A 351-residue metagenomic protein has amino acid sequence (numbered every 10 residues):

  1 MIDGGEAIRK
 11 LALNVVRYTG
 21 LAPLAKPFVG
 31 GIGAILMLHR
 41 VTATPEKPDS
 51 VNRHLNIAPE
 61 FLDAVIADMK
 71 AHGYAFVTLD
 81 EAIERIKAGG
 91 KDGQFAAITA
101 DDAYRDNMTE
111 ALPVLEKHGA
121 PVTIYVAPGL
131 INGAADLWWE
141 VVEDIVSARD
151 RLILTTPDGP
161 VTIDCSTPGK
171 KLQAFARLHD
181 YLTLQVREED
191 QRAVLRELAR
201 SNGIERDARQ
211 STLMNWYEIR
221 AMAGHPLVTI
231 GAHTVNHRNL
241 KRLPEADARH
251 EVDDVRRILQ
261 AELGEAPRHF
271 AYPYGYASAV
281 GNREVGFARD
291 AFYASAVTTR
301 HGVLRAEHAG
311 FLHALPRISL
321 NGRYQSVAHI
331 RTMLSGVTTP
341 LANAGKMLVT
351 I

Functional and structural regions predicted by a protein language model:
M1-T99, D106, L137-T156, V161 (+3 more regions): C-terminal active-site subregion of NodB/CE4 polysaccharide deacetylases
K26-G33, M37, A135-H225: Extended, charge-rich helix/loop segments that form flexible, surface "patches" used to engage negatively charged
K70, V114-H118, M214-A232, A261 (+1 more regions): Acidic (Asp/Glu)-rich catalytic clusters
D101, H233: Active-site glycine-centered loops adjacent to acidic/histidine catalytic or metal-binding residues that shape
E110-P128: A short alpha/beta connector and helix-capping loop motif
E110-V114, E218, R283-F287: A short acidic, amphipathic alpha-helical/loop segment
Y125, I230-A232, V297-T299: Active-site neighborhood of phospho(di)ester-bond hydrolases with catalytic His/Asp-centered motifs
P128-I131, H301-G302: Short beta-alpha junction loops
